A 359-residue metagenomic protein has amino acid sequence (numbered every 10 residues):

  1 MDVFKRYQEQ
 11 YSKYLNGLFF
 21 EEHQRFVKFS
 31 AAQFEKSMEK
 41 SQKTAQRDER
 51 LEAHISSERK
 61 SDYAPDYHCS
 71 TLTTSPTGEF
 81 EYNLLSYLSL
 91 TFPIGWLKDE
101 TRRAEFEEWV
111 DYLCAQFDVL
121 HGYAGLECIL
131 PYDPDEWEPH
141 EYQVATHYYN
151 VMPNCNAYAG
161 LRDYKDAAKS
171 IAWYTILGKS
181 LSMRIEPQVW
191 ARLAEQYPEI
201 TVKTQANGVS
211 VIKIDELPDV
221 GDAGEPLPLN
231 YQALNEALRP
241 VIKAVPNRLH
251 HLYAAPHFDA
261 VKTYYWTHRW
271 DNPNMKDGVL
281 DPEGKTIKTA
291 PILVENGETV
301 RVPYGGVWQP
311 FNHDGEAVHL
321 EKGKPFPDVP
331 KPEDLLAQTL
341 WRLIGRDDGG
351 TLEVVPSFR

Functional and structural regions predicted by a protein language model:
M1-Y14, Y132-T289: C-terminal interaction module
D2-E21, V318-E333: Short, flexible N-terminal segments of the mature chain
Y11-V144: Internal, hydrophobic cores of structured domains that mediate oligomerization or house catalytic pockets within large
M38-A64, S180-I185, V189-T204, G306-Q309: Amphipathic, interaction-prone secondary-structure segments
S70-T74, K285-E295: Short, flexible domain-boundary/linker segments around small modular repeats
T71-L72, G78, E199-T204, V318: Short, exposed beta-strand/loop patches in secreted or surface proteins that constitute
W96-D99, L217-P228, G315-H319, G350-T351: Short, surface-exposed beta-strand/loop "edge" segments at domain boundaries and coil↔beta transitions
T289-R359: Compact beta-sheet-dominated domain cores in extracellular/mature segments
